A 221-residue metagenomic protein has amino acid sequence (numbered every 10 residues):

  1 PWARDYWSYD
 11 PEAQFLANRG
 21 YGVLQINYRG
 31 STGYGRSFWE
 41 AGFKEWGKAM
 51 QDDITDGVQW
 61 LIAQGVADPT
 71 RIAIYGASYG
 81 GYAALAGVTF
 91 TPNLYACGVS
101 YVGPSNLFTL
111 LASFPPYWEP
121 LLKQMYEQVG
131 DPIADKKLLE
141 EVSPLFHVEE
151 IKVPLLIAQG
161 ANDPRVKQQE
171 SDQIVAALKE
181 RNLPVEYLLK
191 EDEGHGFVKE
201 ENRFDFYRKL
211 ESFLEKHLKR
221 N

Functional and structural regions predicted by a protein language model:
P1-N221: Serine-hydrolase catalytic core recognition
